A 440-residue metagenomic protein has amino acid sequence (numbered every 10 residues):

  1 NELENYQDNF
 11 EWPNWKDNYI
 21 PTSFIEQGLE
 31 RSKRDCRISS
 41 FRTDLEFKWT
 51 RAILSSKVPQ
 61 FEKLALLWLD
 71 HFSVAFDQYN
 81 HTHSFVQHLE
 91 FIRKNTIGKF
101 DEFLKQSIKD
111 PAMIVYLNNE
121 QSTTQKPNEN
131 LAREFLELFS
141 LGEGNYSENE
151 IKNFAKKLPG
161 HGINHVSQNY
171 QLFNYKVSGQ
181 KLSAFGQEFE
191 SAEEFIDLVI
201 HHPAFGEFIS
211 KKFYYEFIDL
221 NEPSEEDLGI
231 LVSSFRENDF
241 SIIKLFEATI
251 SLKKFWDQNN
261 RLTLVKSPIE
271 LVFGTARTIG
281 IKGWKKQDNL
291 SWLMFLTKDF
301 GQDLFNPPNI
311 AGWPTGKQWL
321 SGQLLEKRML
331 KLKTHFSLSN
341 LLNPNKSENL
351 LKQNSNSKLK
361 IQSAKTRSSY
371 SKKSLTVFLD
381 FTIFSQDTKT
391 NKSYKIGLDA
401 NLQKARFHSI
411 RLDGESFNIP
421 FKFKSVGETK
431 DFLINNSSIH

Functional and structural regions predicted by a protein language model:
N1, S210-N238, E247-H440: Flexible, low-complexity segments enriched for small/polar residues
N1-R93: N-terminal accessory alpha/beta regions
E2, Y6-N9, N18, I53 (+7 more regions): Residues that form generic nucleotide/phosphate-binding pockets
W15-N18, A52, H71, I163 (+4 more regions): Enriched - but not universal
S40, L54, V58, T82 (+4 more regions): Generic detection of long, well-ordered alpha-helical segments
L45, W49, H81-I279, A405-L412 (+1 more regions): Active-site substrate-binding loop specific to GH73 endo-beta-N-acetylglucosaminidase modules in bacterial autolysins
S55-E62, Y146, V199-F205, S369-Y370 (+1 more regions): Structural motif
